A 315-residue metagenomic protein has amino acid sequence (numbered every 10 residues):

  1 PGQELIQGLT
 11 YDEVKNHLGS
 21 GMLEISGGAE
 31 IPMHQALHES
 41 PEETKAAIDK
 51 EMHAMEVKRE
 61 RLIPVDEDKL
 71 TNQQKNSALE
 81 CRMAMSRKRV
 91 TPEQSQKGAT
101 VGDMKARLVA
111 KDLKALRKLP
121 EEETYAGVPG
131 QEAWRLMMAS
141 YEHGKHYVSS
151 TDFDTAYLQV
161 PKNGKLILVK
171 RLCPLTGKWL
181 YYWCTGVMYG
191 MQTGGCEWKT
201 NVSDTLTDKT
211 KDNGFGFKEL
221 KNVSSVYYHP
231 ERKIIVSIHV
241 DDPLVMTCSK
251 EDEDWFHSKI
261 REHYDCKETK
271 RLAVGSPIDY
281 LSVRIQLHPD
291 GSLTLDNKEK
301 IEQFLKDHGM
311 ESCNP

Functional and structural regions predicted by a protein language model:
P1-P315: Long, low-complexity, charge-biased intrinsically disordered regions
